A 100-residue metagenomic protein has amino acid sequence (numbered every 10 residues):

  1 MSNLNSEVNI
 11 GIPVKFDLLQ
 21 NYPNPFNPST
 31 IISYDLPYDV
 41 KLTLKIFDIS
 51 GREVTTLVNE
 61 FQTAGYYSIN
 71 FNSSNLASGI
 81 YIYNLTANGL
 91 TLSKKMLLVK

Functional and structural regions predicted by a protein language model:
M1-S2, V8, M96-L98: Short beta-strand elements
N5-Y22, F26-I46, S68-S73, A87: Glycine-centered coil/turn sites that cap beta-strands in beta-rich domains
P13, P23, V54-T55, K94-M96: Generic secondary-structure boundary/loop-capping signal
F26, Q62, L76: Hydrophobic pocket-lining residues within nucleotide cofactor-binding pockets
V54-Q62: Solvent-exposed serine/threonine-rich low-complexity stretches and specific carbohydrate-binding patches
T56, N70, S74, S78-K100: C-terminal tail/sorting-segment detector
